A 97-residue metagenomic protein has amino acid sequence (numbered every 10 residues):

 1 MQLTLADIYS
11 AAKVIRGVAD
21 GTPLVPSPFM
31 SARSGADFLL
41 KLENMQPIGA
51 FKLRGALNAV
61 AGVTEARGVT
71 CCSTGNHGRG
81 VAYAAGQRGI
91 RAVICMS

Functional and structural regions predicted by a protein language model:
M1-S97: PLP-dependent amino-acid enzyme catalytic core
